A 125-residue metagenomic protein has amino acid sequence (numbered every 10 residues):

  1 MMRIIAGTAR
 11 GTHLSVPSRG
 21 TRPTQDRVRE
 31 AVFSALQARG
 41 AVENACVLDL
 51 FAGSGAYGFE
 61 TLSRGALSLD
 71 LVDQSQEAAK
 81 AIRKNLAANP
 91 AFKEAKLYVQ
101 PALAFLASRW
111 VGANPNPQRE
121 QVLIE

Functional and structural regions predicted by a protein language model:
M1-I124: Class I S-adenosyl-L-methionine-dependent methyltransferase catalytic core
